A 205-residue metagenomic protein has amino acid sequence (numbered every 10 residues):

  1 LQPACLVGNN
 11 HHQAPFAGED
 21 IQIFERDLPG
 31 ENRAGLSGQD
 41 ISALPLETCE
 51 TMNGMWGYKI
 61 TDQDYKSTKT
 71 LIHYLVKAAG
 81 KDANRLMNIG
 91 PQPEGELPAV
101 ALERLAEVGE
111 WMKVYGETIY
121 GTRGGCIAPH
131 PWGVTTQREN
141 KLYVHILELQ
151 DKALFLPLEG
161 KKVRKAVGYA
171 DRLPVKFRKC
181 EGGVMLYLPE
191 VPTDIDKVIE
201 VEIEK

Functional and structural regions predicted by a protein language model:
L1-K205: Mature catalytic domains of secreted/periplasmic carbohydrate-active enzymes
